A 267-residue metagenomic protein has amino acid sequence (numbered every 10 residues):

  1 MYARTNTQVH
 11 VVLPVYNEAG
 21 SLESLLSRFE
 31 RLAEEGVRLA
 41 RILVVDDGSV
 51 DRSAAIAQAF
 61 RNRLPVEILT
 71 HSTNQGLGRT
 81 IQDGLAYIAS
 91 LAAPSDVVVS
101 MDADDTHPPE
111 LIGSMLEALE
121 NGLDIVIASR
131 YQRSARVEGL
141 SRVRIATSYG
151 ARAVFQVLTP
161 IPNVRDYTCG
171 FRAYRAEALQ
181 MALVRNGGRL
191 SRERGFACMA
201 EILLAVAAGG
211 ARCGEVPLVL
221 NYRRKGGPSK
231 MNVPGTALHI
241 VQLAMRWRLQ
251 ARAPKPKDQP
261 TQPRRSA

Functional and structural regions predicted by a protein language model:
M1-V9, F60, R185-A267: Hydrophobic helical membrane-anchoring modules
E18-A33: Short, well-formed alpha-helical segments that are part of the catalytic scaffolds of diverse glycosyltransferases
G20-S24, V50-F60: Acidic helix N-cap motif at the loop->helix transition within catalytic regions of sugar-transfer enzymes
F29, G84, D104, R175 (+3 more regions): Residue-level signature of catalytic and energy-coupling elements of molecular machines, predominantly ATP/GTP-dependent
R38-G48, L69-H71: Short beta-strand/loop segment that forms part of the nucleotide-sugar
D46-A55, T73, D105: A conserved acidic beta->alpha catalytic loop
E67, H71-I88, S95-V97, P109-R192 (+3 more regions): Acceptor/aglycone-binding surface of glycosyltransferases and processive sugar-polymer synthases
